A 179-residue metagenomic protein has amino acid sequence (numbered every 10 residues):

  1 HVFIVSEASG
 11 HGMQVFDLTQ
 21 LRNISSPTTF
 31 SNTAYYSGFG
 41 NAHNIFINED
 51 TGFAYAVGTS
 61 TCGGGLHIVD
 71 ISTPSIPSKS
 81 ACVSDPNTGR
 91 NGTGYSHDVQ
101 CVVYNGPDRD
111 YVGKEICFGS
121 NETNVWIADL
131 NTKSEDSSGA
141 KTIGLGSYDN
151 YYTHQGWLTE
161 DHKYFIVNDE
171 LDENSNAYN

Functional and structural regions predicted by a protein language model:
H1-N179: Feature marking well-ordered beta-strand scaffolds used for ligand recognition
